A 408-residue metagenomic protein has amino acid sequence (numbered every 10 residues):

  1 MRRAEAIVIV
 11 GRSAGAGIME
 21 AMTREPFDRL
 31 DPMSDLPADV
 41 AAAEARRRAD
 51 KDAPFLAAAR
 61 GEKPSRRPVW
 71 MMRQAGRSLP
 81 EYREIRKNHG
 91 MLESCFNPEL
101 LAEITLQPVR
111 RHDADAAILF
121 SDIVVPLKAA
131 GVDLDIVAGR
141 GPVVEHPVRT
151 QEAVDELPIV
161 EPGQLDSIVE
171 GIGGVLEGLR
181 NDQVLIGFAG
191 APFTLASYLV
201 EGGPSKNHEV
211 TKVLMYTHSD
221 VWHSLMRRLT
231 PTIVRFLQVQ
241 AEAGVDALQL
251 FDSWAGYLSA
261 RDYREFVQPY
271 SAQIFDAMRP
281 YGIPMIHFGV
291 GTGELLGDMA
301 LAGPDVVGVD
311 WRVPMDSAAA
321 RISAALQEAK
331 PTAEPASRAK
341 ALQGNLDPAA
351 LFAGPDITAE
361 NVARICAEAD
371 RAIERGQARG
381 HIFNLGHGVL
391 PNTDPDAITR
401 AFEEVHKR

Functional and structural regions predicted by a protein language model:
I7-I9, I18, R29: Short, positively charged and aromatic/hydrophobic N-terminal segments
E20-A138, A359, R371-Q377, P395-R408: N-terminal basic, low-complexity leaders that serve as flexible interaction/assembly modules and, when applicable, as
P68, V109, V175, I233 (+4 more regions): Conserved, mostly hydrophobic/aromatic
N88-E99, V210-T232, A349-I357: Active-site mouth loops of central-metabolism enzymes
F120-D135, I159-V160, V245-Y263, G386: Glycine-rich, proline-tolerant flexible connector loops at the mouths of alpha/beta enzymes
D135-V239: Active-site-proximal, glycine-rich beta->alpha crossover segments in alpha/beta enzymes that shape flexible
D166-N181, R261-G282, V405-R408: Alpha-helix-loop-beta-strand connector modules within alpha/beta enzyme cores
D276-R408: Catalytic-face loop-and-helix region of soluble metabolic enzyme cores
